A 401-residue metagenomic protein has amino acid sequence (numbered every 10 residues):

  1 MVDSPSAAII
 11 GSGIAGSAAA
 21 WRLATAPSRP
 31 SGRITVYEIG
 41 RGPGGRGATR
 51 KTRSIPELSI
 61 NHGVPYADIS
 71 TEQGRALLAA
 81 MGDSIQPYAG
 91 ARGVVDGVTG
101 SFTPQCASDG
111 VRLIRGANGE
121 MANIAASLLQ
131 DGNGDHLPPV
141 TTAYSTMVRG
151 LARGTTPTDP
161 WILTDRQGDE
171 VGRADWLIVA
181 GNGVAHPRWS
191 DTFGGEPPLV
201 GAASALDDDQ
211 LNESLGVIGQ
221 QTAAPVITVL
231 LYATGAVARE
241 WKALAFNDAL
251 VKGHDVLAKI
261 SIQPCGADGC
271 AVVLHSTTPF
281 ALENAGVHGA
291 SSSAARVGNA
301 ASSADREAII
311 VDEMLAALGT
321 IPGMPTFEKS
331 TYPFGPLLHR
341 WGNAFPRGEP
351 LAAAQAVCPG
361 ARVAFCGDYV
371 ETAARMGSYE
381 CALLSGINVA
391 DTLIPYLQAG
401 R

Functional and structural regions predicted by a protein language model:
V2-A15: Beta1/beta-strand and adjacent pyrophosphate-binding region of the FAD-binding site in flavoprotein oxidoreductases
I14-A15, A19, P43, S385: Hydrophobic/small residue at the entry helix of a nucleotide-binding pocket
R22-R53: Glycine-rich FAD pyrophosphate-binding loop
I39-G40, G47-V95: N-terminal FAD cofactor-binding segment of flavoenzymes
G42, R50, D268-R401: Conserved flavin/dinucleotide-binding core of flavoenzymes
G44, P56, E170-F246: Central helical "cap/lid" subdomain
Y66-Q73, F102-D131, G298-I310: Short beta-strand to alpha-helix junction loop
T141-W161: A conserved short coil-to-beta-strand element within the FAD-binding core of flavoproteins
